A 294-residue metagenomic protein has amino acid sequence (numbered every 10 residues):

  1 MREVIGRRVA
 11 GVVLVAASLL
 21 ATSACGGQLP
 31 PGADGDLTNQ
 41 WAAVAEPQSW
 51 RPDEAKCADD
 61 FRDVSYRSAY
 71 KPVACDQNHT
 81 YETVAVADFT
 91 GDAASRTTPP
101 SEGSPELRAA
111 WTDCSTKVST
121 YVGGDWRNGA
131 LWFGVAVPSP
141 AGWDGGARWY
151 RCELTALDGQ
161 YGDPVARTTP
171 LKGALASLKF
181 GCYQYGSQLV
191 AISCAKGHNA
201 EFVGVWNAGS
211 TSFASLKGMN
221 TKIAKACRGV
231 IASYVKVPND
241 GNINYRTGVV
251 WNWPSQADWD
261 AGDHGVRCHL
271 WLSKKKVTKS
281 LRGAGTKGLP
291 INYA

Functional and structural regions predicted by a protein language model:
R2-V13: Bacterial N-terminal signal peptides that target proteins for export
A16-A17: Repetitive helical segments and hydrophobic/amphipathic motifs
L20-A24: C-terminal motif of bacterial Sec signal peptides marking the signal peptidase cleavage site
G26-A294: Primary mode marks residue(s) on the alpha4-beta5-alpha5 output face of response regulator receiver
